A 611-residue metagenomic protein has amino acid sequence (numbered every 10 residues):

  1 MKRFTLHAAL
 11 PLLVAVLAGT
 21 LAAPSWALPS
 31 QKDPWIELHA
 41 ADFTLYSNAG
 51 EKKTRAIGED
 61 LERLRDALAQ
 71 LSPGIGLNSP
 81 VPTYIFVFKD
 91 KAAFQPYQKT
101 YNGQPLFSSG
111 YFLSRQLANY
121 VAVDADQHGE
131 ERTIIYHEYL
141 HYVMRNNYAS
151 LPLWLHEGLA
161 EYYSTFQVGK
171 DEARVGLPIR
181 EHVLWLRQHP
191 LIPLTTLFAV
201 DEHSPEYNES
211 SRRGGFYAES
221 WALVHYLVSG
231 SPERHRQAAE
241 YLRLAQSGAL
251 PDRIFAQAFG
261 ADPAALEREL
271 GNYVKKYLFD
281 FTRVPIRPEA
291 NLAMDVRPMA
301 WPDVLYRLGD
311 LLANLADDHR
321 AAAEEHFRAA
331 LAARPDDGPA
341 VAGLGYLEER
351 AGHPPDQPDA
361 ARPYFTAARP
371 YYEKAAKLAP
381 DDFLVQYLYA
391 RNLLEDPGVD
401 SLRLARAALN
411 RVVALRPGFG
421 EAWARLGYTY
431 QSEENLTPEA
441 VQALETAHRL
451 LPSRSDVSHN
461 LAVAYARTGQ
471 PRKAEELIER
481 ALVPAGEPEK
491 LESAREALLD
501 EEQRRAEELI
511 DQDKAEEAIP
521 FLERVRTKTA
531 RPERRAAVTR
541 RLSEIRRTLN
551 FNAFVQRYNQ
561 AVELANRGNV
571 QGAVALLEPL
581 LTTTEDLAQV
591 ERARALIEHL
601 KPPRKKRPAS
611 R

Functional and structural regions predicted by a protein language model:
L28-H156, Q167-K170, I192, F198-G214 (+1 more regions): Juxtacatalytic substrate-recognition/specificity segment
E161, D310, Y346, H353 (+7 more regions): Residue-level recognition of tetratricopeptide repeat
S247-P363, A367-E395, G418, R607-R611: Beta/coil-rich, acidic/histidine-enriched accessory regions frequently appended to metallopeptidases
V304, A340, V385, A422 (+4 more regions): TPR alpha-solenoid repeat register
D317-H326, H353-K374, P397-R411, E433-T446 (+3 more regions): Structural signature of tandem alpha-helical TPR/SEL1-like repeats, specifically the intra-repeat loop/turn
G343, L388, R425, N460 (+4 more regions): Canonical tetratricopeptide repeat
